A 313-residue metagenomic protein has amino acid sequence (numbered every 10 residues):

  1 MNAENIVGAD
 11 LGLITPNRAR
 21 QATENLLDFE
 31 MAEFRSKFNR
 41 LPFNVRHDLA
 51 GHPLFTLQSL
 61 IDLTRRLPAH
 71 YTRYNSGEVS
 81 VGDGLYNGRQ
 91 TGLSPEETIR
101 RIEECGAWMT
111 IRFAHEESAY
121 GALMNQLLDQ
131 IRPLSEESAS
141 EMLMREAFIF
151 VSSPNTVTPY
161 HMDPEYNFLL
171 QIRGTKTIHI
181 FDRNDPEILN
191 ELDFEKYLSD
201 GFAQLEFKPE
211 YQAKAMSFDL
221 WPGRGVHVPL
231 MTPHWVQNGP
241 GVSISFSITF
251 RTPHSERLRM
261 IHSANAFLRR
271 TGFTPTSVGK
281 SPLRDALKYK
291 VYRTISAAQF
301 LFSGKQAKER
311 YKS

Functional and structural regions predicted by a protein language model:
N2-N125, D129, N265-T271, S296-S313: Transition-metal
M31-E33, E96-R100, S135-A139, P154-Y160: Catalytic micro-motifs at enzyme active sites that drive phosphoryl/nucleotidyl and oxygen chemistry
H115-I149: A gly/proline- and charged-residue-enriched helix-loop-helix capping module
M144, V157-N167, A213-K214: A short beta-loop-beta micro-motif enriched in histidine and acidic residues
F148-M162, F181-D185: Conserved short histidine dyad/triad with adjacent acidic residue
Q171-H227, T232-P233: Double-stranded beta-helix
E191, P240-E256: A short hydrophobic beta-strand segment most commonly corresponding to one strand of the jelly-roll/cupin
S217-D219, T252, L258-S313: Conserved double-stranded beta-helix
